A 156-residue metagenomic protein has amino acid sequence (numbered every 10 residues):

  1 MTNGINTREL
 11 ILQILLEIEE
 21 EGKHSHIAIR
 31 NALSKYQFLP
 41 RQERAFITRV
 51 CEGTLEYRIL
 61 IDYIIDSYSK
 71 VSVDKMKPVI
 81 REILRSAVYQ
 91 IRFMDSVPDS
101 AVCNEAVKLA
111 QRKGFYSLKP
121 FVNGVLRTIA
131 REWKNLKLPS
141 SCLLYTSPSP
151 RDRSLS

Functional and structural regions predicted by a protein language model:
M1-S147, R151-S156: Class I Rossmann-like S-adenosyl-L-methionine
